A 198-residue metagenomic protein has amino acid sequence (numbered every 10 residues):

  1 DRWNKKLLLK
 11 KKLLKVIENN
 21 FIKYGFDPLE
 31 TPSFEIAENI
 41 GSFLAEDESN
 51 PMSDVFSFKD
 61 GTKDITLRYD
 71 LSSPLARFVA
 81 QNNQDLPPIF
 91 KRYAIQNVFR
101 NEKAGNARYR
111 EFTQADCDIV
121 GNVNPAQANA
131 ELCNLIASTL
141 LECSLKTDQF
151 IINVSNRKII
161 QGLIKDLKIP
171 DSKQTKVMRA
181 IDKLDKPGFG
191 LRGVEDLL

Functional and structural regions predicted by a protein language model:
D1-L198: Extended, charged alpha-beta segments that form solvent-exposed binding/catalytic grooves in nucleic-acid-handling
